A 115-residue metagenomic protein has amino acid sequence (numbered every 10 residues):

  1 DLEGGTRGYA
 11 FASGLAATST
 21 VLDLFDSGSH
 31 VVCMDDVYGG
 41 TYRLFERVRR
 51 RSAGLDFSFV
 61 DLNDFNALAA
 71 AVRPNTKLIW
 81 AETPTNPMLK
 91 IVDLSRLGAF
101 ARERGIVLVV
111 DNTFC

Functional and structural regions predicted by a protein language model:
L2-S19, M34, D56-V60: Short loop-beta-helix segment that forms the pyridoxal 5′-phosphate
L24-T41, D61: Conserved PLP-anchoring active-site segment centered on the Schiff-base-forming lysine
G40-S52: Active-site-proximal loop->helix
F57, L108-V109: Hydrophobic beta-strand scaffold residues
D64-L68: Short acidic active-site motifs
V72-I79: Short acidic/histidine-rich motifs immediately flanking catalytic phosphotransfer sites in two-component signaling
T85-V107, C115: Active-site core of PLP-dependent enzymes with the aminotransferase class I/II
